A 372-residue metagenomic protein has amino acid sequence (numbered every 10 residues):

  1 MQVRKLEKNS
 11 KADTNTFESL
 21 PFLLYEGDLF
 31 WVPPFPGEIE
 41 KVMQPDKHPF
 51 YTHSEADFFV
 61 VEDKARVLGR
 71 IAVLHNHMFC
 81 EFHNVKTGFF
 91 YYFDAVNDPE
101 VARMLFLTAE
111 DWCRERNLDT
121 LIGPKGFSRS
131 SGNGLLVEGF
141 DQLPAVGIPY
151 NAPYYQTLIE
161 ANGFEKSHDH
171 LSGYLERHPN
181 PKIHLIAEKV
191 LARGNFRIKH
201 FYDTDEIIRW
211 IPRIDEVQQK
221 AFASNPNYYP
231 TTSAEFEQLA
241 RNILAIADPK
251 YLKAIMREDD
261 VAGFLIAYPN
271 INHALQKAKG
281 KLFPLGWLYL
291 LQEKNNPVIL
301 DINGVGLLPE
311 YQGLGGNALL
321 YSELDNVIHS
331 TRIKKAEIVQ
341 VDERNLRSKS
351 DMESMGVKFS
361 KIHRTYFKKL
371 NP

Functional and structural regions predicted by a protein language model:
M1-F30, N371: Generic start-of-chain signal for non-secretory N-termini
P21-D63, I71-E81, F201, E206-V305: A conserved beta-strand-loop-helix scaffold within acyl/acetyltransferase catalytic domains
E81-G163, A278-M355: Acyl-donor binding region in acyl/amide transferases
I122, Y174, A254, I266 (+1 more regions): Short beta-strand segments
P149-N227: Acyltransferase donor/substrate-recognition loop-hinge adjacent to the catalytic core
L175-R177, F367-P372: Short beta-strand-to-coil "C-cap" segments at the C-terminal boundary of structured domains/repeats, marking
S354-T365, K369: A structural motif corresponding to the C-terminal lobe/cap of the Radical SAM core domain
